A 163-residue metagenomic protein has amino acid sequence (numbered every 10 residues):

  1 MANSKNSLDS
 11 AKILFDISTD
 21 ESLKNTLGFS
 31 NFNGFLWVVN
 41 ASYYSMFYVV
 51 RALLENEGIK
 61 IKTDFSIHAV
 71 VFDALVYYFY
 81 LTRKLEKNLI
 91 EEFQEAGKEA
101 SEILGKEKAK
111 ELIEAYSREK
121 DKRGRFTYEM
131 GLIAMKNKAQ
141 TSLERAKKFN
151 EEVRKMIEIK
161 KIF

Functional and structural regions predicted by a protein language model:
M1-F163: Terminal alpha-helical segments
